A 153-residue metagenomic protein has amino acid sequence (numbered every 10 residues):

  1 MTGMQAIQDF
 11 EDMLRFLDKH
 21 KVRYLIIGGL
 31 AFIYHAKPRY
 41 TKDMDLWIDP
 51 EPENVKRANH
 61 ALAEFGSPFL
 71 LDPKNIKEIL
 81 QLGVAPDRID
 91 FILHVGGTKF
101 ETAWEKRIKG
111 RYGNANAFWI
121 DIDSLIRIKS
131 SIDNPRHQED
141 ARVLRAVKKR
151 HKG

Functional and structural regions predicted by a protein language model:
M1-G153: Compositionally biased terminal segments of proteins
